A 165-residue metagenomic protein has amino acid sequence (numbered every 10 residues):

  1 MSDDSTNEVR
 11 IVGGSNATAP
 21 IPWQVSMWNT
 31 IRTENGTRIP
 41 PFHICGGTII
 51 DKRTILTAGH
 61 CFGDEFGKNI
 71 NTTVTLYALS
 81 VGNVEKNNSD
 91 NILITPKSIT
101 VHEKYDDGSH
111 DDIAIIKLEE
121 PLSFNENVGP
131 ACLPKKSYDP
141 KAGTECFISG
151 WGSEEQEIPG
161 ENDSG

Functional and structural regions predicted by a protein language model:
M1-L56, G63-G67, A78, G82 (+1 more regions): Protease-domain processing segments flanking chymotrypsin-fold serine proteases, especially trypsin-like
M1-P20, S123-A131, S137-T144: Extracellular/luminal ectodomains of metazoan preproproteins built from arrays of small disulfide-bonded modules
S15-P20, I49, N71-T73, I92 (+2 more regions): Extracellular/periplasmic catalytic domains that process cell-envelope and extracellular macromolecules
I21-W23, C45, T75, T95 (+4 more regions): Residues that flank catalytic or metal-binding motifs in active/ligand-binding sites
Q24-W28, T48-I49, I55-L56, A78-S80 (+6 more regions): Beta-strand cores of modular interaction/reader domains in eukaryotic scaffold and signaling proteins, especially PDZ
M27-T30, I55-A58, F62-D107: Conserved H-D interstitial segment of serine endopeptidase catalytic domains
E34-N35, D64-E65, N87-S89, S123 (+1 more regions): Eukaryotic short linear interaction motifs
I113, L118-E119, N125-G165: Chymotrypsin/trypsin-fold serine protease catalytic domain
